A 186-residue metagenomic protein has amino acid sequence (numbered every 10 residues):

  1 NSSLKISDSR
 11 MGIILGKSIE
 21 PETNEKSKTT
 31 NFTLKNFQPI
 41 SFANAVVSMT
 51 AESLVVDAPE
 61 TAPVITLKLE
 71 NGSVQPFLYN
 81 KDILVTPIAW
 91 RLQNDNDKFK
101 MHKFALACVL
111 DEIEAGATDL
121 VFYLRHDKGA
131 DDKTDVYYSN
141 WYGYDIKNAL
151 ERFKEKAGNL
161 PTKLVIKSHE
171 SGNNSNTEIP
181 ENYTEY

Functional and structural regions predicted by a protein language model:
S3-N36: Flexible glycine-rich surface loops and low-complexity tracts that mediate binding to linear polymers
D8-R10, K17, E22, D127-T162: Short, solvent-exposed, Trp/other aromatic-anchored flexible loops in extracytoplasmic proteins
L15-K17, P87-A89, R125, V165-K167: Residue-level recognition of well-ordered beta-strand positions that form the cores of beta-sheet-rich folds across
S27-F32, N36, A157-S171: Short, aromatic- and glycine-rich surface loops/edge beta-strands on solvent-exposed regions
N31-R91: Extracellular-facing segments of soluble proteins and assemblies that are Gly/Ser/Thr-biased and enriched in aromatics
I65, E151, A157, G172-N174: N-terminal soluble domains immediately following signal/targeting peptides that reside in extracytoplasmic
K68-T134: Short helix-loop boundary/capping segments
S171-Y186: Short beta-strand elements
